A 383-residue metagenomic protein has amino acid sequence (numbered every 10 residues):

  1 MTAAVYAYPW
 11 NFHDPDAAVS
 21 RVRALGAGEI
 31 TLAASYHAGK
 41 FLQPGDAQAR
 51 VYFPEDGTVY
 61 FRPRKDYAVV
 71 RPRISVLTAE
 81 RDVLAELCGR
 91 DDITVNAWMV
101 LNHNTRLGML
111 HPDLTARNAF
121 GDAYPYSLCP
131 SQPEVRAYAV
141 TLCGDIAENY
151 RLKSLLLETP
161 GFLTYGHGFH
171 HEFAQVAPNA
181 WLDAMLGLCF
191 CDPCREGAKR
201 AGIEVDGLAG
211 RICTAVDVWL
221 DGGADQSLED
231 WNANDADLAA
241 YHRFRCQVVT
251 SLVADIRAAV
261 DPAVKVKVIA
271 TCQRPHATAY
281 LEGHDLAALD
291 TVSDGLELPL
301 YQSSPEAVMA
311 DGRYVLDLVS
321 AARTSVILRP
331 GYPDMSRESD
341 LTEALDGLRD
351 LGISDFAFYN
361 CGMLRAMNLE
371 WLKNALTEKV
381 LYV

Functional and structural regions predicted by a protein language model:
A3-F12, F61-R81, D122-A137, D237-V248 (+2 more regions): The substrate-binding groove and active-site-proximal loops of carbohydrate-active enzymes, especially glycoside
A4-W10, T94-N104, L156-P160, D192-A224 (+2 more regions): Aromatic-lined carbohydrate-recognition surfaces of secreted/lumenal glycan-active proteins
A4-Y6, N96-Y150, H167, V176 (+1 more regions): Active-site-adjacent "subsite" loops/lids of carbohydrate-active enzymes
W10-A24, P133-I146, H276-T291, V308-G312 (+1 more regions): Short, acidic/polar
D16-Q48, D145-L155, A287-L296, L348-D355: Catalytic domains of carbohydrate-active enzymes, especially glycoside hydrolases
E29-E55, A79-F120, S154-T164: Glycine-rich, aromatic-flanked loop segments that form ligand/cofactor-binding clefts across common enzyme folds
Y165, P262-P305: Substrate-binding cleft/loops of secretory-pathway carbohydrate-active enzymes
S293-M309, L328-V383: Substrate-binding cleft of secreted/luminal carbohydrate-active enzymes
